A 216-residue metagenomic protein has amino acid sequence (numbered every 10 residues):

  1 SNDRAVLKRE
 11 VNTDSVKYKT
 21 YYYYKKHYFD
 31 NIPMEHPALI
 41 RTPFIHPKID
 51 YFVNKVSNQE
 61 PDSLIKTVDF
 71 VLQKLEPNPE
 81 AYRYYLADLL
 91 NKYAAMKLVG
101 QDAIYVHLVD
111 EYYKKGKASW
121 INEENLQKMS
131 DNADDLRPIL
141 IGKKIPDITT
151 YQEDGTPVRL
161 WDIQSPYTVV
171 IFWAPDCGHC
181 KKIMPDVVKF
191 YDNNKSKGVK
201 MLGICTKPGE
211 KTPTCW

Functional and structural regions predicted by a protein language model:
S1-T156: Oxidative protein folding and maturation machinery
F44-I45, P175, T206-K207: Solvent-exposed coil/turn segments that connect beta secondary-structure elements in extracytoplasmic/periplasmic
K74, K92-Y93, D176-G178, P208-G209: Short acidic, S/G/P-rich loop/turn micro-motifs used as interaction or catalytic elements
D134-R137, T156-R159, K189-F190, C215-W216: Generic recognition of flexible, low-complexity loop/linker segments
P138-L140, R159-I163, N193-K195: Short, conserved, surface-exposed binding loops centered on an aromatic residue
T156-V187, K200-L202: Short active-site neighborhood of thiol/selenol oxidoreductases, capturing the structured segment around
K182-W216: Structural microenvironment flanking redox-active thiols in thiol-disulfide oxidoreductases
